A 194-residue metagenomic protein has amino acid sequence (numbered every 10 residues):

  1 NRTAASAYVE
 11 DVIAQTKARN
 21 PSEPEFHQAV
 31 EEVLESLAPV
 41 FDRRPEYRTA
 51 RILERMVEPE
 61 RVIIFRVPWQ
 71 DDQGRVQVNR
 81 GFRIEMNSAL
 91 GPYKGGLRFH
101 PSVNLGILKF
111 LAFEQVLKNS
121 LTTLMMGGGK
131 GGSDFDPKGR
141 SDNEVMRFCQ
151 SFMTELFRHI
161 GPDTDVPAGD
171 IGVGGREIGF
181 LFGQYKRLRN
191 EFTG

Functional and structural regions predicted by a protein language model:
N1-Q15, N20: Basic/polar N-terminal segments that are highly enriched at the extreme N-terminus, encompassing both cleavable
A4, A29, R61-R66, Q70 (+5 more regions): N-terminal low-complexity, Ser/Thr- and acidic-residue-enriched intrinsically disordered segments
A14, A18-L34: Ordered core of a single globular domain
H27-E32, S36, P167-V173: Substrate-binding/catalytic subdomain of NAD(P)-dependent oxidoreductase enzymes
E46-Q77: Structured beta-strand/loop patches that form or line metal/cofactor-binding pockets in enzymes
R75-V78, F82-V116: N-terminal cap/recognition module
H100, N119-G194: Glycine/serine-rich phosphate-binding loop and adjoining beta1-alpha1 elements at the start of nucleotide-handling
